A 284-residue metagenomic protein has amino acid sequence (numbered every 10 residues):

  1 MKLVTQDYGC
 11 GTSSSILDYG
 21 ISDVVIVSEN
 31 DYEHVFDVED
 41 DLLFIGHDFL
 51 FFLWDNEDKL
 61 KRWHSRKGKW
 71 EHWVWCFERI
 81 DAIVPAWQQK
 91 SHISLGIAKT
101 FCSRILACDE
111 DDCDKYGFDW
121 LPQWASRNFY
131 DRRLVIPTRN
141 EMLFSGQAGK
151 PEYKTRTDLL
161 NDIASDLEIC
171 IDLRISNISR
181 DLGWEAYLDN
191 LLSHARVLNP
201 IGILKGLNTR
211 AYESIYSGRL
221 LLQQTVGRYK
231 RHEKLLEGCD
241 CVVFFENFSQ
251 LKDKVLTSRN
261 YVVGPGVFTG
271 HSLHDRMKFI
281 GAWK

Functional and structural regions predicted by a protein language model:
M1-D40, I45-Y216, L220-L236, D275-W283: Nucleotide-sugar donor-binding catalytic core of glycosyltransferases
S217, S249-Q250: Short linear sequence elements within intrinsically disordered, low-complexity coil regions
L235-G238, N260: Short helix/strand-capping connector loops at secondary-structure junctions
C241-F248: Conserved acidic donor-binding segment of nucleotide-sugar-dependent glycosyltransferases
K252, L256-K284: A charged, aromatic-enriched C-terminal amphipathic alpha-helix characteristic of glycosyltransferases across folds
